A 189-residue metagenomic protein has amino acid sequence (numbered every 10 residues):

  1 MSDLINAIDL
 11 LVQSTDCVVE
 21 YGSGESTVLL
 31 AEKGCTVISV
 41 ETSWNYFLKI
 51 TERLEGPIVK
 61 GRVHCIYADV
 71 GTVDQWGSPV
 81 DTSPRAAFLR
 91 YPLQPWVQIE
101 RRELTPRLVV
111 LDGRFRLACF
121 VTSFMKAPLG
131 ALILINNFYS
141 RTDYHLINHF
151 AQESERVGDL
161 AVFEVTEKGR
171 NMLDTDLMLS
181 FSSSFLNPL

Functional and structural regions predicted by a protein language model:
M1-I5, D9-L10, T166-D174: General structural signal for secondary-structure boundaries
S2-Q75, R141: SAM cofactor-binding core of SAM-dependent methyltransferases, primarily the Rossmann-like beta-alpha-beta module
D3-A7, G24-S26, L93-I99, F120-T122 (+1 more regions): A generic local structural motif
I8, I50, P92, I147 (+1 more regions): Generic structural signal of hydrophobic/aromatic residues within well-ordered alpha-helices of folded domains
T51, W76-V80, I147: Short aromatic-enriched loop/helix-cap "lid" or pocket-rim segments at secondary-structure transitions that line
I66-T122: Internal catalytic-core helix/loop-beta-alpha segment that presents or stabilizes conserved functional determinants
Q98-L189: C-terminal substrate-binding/active-site "lid" region of AdoMet-derived donor-dependent transferases
